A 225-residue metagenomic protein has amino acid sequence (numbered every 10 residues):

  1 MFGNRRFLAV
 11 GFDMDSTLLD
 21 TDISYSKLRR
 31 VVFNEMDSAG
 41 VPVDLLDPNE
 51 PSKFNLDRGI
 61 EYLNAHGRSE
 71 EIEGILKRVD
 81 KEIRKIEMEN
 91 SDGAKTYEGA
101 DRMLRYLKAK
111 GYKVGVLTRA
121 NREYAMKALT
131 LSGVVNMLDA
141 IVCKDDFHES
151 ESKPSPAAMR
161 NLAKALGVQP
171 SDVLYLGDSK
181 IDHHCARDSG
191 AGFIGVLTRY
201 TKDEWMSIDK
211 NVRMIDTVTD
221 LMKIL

Functional and structural regions predicted by a protein language model:
M1-V10, R105, R122, A128-L225: Asp-based, Mg2+/Mn2+-dependent phosphohydrolase catalytic module
F2-E98, R105-Y106, K110: N-terminal helical cap/lid subdomain that shapes the substrate entry/recognition surface in HAD-like hydrolases
T17, T118-A120: Conserved phosphate-coupling serine/threonine residues in phosphotransfer and NTP-handling enzymes
I23-S24, G99, I181, D220: Residue-level recognition of oxygen-bearing side chains
N90-K95, R119, S150-S152: Short, flexible loop segments at the rims of nucleotide/cofactor-binding pockets, characterized by
K95-G99, A120-N121, D178: Short beta->alpha linker loops
G111-Y112, A191: A short helix->loop->beta-strand "cap" motif at the edges of active sites that frequently abuts
